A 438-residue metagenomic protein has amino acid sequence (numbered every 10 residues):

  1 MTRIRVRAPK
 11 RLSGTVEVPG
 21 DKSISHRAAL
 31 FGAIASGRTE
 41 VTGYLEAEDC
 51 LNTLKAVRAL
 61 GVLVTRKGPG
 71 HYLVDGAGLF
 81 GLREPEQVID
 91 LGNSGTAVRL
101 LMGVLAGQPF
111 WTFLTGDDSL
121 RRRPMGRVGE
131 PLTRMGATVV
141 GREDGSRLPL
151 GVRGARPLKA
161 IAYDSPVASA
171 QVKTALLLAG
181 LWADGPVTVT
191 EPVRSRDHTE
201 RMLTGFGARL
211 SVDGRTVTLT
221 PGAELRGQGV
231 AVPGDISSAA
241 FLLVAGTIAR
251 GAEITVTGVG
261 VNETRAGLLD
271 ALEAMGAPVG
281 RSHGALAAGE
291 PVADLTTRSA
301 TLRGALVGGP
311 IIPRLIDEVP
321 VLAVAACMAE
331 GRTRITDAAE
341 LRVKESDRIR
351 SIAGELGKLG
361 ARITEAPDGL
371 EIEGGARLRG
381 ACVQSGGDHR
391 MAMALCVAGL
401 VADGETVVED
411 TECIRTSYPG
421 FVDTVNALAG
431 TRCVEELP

Functional and structural regions predicted by a protein language model:
M1-P438: Structural preference for solvent-exposed beta-strand-turn elements and adjacent flexible terminal/loop segments within
